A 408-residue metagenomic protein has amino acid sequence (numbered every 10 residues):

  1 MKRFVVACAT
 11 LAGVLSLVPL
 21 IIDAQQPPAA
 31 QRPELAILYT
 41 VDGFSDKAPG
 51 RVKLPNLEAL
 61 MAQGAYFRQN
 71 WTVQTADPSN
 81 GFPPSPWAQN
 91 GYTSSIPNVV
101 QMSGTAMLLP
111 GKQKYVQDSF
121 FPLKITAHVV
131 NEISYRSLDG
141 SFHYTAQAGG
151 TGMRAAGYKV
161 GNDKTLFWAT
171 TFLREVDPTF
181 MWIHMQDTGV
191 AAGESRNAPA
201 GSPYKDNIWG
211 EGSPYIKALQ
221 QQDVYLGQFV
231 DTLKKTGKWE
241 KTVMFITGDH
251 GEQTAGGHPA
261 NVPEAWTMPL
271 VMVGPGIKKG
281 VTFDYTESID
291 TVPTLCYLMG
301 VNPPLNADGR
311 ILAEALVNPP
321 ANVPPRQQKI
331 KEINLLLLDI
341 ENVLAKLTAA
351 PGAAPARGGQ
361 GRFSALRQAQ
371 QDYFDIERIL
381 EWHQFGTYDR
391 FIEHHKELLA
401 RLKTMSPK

Functional and structural regions predicted by a protein language model:
C8-P19: Bacterial N-terminal signal peptides
Q25-R32, D231-G237, Q253-N261, M268 (+1 more regions): Membrane-interface soluble catalytic domains
Q26-P33, S45-L123: Active-site nucleophile/metal-coordination loop of metallo-enzymes that catalyze phosphate/sulfate and related
R32-I37, Q63-R68, F120-T126, E175-I183 (+3 more regions): Loop/turn elements at helix/coil->beta-strand transitions in domains of secreted/extracellular proteins
I37-V41, N56, Q221-A260, L295: Metal-dependent active-site segment of extracytoplasmic phospho-/sulfohydrolases and closely related
D42-D46, Y66-F67, V73-P78, E132-R136 (+3 more regions): Solvent-exposed loop/turn segments at secondary-structure junctions within structured extracellular/periplasmic domains
P97-V160: Catalytic-site neighborhoods of secreted/periplasmic enzymes that process anionic sulfate/phosphate groups
S141-F142, R174-Q221: Active-site His/acidic residue clusters
